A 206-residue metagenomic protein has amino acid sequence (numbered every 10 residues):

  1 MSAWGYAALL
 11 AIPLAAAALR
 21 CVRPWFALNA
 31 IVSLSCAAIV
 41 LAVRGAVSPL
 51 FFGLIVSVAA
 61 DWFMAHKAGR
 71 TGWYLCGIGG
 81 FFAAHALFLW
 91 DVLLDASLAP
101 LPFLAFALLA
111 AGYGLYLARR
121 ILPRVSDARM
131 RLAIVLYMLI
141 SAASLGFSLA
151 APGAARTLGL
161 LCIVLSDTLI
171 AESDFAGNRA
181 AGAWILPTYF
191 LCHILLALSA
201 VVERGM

Functional and structural regions predicted by a protein language model:
M1-M206: Polytopic alpha-helical membrane-helix bundles and their juxtamembrane interface segments in multi-pass membrane
